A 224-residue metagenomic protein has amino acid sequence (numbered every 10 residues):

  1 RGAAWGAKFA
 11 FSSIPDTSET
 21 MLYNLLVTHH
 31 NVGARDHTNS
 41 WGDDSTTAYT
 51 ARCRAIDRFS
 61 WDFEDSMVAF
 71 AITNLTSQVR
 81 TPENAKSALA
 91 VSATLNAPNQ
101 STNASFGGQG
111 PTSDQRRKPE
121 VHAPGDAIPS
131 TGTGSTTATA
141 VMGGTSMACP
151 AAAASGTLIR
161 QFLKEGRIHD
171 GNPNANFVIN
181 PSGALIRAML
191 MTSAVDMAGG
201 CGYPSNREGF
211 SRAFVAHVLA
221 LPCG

Functional and structural regions predicted by a protein language model:
R1-M21, V32-D36, S45-Y49, D62-D65 (+5 more regions): Subtilisin-like serine protease catalytic core
A10, M67-A69, P129: Structural detector of well-ordered beta-strand residues that form the stable sheet scaffold of enzyme domains
P15-D16, L95-P98, D126, V195-A198: Acidic glycine-/aspartate-rich tracts in secreted/extracellular proteins
T38-S40, V68-T73, V91: Active-site neighborhood of phospho(di)ester-bond hydrolases with catalytic His/Asp-centered motifs
G42, D57, W61-E64, N96 (+2 more regions): Sec-exported extracytoplasmic/periplasmic mature domains
G42-D44, I72-S77, N96-A97, A127: Catalytic metal-binding/acid-base residues of hydrolase active sites
R80-Q161: Extracellular S/T/G-rich loop segment that most often corresponds to the catalytic His/Ser-adjacent loop
I168-D170, F177, P181, C201-G224: Secreted peptidase-domain scaffold signal
